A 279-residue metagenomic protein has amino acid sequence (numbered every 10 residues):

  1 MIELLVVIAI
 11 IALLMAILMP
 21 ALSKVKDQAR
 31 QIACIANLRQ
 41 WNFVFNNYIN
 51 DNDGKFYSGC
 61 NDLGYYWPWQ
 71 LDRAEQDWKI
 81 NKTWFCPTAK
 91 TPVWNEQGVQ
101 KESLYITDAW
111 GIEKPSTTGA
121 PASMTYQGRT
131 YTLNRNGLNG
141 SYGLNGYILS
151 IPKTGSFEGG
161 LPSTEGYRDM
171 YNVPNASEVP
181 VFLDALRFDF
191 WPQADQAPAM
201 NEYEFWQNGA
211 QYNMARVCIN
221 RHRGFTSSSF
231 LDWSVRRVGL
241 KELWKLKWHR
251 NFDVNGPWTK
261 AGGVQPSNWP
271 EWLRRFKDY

Functional and structural regions predicted by a protein language model:
M1-K26: N-terminal single-pass transmembrane signal-anchor helix
I17, K26-N37: Juxtamembrane interface helices immediately C-terminal to a transmembrane segment
I32-Y279: Short, well-structured segments within or immediately adjacent to enzyme catalytic domains that line ligand-binding
